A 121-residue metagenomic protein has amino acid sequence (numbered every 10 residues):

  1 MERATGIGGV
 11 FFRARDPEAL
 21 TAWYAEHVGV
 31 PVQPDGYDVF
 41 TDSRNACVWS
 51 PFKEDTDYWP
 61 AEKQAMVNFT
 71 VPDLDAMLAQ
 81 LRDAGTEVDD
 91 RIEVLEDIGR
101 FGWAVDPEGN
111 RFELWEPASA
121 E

Functional and structural regions predicted by a protein language model:
M1-F12, A79-E121: Vicinal oxygen chelate
M1-T5, F11-W49, D83: Core segments of cupin and vicinal oxygen chelate
E18-A19, D75-A76, G99: Short alpha-helical
A19-T21, M66, F101: Secondary-structure boundary/capping motif
H27-V32, N68-T70, R91-V94: Short linear motifs in intrinsically disordered
V28-Q64, A104-P107, R111-A118: Conserved short beta-strand elements that form part of the metal-binding/catalytic scaffold of enzyme active sites
P60-L81: Mid-chain, well-packed structural core segment of small domains
